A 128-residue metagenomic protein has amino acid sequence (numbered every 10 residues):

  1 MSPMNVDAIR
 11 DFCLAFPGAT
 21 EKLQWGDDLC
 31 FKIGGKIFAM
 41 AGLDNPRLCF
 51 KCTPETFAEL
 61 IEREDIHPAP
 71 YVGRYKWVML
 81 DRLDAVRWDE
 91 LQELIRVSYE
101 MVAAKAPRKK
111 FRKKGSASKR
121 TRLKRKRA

Functional and structural regions predicted by a protein language model:
M1-A128: Charge-dense, helix-prone N-terminal extensions
